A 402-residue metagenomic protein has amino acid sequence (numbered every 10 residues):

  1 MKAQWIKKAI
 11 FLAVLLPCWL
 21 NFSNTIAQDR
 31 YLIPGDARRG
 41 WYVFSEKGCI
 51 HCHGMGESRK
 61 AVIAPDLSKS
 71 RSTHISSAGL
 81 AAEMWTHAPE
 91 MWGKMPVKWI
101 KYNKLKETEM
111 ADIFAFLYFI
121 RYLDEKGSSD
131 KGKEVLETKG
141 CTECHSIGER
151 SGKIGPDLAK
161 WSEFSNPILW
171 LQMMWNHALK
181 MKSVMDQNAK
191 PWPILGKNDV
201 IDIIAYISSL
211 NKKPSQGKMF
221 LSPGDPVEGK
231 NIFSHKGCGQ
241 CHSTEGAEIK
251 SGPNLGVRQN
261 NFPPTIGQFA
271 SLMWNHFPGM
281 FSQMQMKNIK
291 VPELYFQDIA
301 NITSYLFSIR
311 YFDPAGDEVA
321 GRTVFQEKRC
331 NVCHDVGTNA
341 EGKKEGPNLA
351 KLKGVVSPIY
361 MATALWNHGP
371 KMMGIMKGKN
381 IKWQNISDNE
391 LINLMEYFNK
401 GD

Functional and structural regions predicted by a protein language model:
K2-F11: Bacterial N-terminal signal peptides that target proteins for export
I10-N21: Bacterial N-terminal signal peptides
I26-S45, D112-E137, A205-S234, N301-Q326 (+2 more regions): Electrostatic cytochrome c docking/interface patches
G35, R39, I75, G79 (+17 more regions): Extracytoplasmic/secreted proteins, especially bacterial periplasmic and envelope-associated proteins
A37, V43-F44, S68-H74, I100-L105 (+14 more regions): Flexible gly/pro/ser-rich segments immediately N-terminal to CXXCH heme-c attachment motifs in exported/periplasmic
G40, E46-G56, I113, G132-G148 (+9 more regions): The canonical Cys-X-X-Cys-His
M55-T86, E134, E143-A178, K230-N231 (+3 more regions): Gly/Gly-Pro-rich "capping" loops immediately C-terminal to redox-active cysteine motifs in periplasmic/lumenal
A61-R71, W85-M110, G127, K153-W161 (+6 more regions): Axial heme c-ligation environment in periplasmic c-type cytochrome domains
